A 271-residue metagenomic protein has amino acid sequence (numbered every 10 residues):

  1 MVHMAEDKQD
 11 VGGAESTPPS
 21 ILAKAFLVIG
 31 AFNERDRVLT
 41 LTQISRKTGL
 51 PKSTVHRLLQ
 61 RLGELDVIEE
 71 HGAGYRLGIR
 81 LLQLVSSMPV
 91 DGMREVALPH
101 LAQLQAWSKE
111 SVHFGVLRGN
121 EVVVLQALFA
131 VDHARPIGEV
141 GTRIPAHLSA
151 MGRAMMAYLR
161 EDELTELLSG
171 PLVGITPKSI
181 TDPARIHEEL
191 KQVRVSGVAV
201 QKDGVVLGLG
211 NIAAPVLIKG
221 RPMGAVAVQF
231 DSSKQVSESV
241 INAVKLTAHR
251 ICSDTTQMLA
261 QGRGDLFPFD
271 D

Functional and structural regions predicted by a protein language model:
V2-R94, C252-S253, Q257: N-terminal helix-turn-helix
E6-K8, H133-V205, D271: Short, solvent-exposed recognition segments
N33, G152, M156, R160 (+1 more regions): Short amphipathic alpha-helical signal-transduction/dimerization elements
R76-G170: Amphipathic alpha-helical effector-binding/dimerization core of metabolite-sensing transcriptional regulators
A106-W107, D203-G208: Short loop/turn motifs at secondary-structure junctions and domain boundaries
S196, L207, M223-D271: Juxtadomain coupling helices with adjacent low-complexity linkers
G210-A214: Short hydrophobic beta-strand micro-motif common in sensory/regulatory domains
V216-I218: Sensor-regulatory modules in signal-transduction proteins
